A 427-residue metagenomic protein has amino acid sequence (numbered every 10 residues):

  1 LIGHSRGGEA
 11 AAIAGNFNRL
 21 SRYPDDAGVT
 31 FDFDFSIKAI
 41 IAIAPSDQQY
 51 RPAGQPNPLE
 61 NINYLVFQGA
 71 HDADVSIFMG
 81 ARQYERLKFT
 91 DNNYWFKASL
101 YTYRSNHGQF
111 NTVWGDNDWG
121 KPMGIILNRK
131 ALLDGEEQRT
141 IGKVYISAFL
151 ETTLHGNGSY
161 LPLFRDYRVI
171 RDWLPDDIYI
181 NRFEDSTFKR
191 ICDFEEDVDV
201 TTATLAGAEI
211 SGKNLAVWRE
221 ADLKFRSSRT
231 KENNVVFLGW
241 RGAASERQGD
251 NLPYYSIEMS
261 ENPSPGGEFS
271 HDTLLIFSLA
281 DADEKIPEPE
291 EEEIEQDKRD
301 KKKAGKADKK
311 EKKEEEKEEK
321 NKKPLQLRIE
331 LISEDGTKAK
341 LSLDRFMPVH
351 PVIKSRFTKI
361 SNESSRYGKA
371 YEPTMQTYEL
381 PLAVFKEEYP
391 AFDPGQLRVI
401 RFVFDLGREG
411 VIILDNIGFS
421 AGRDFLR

Functional and structural regions predicted by a protein language model:
L1-P58: Primarily recognizes the serine-hydrolase "nucleophile elbow" in alpha/beta-hydrolase and SGNH/GDSL folds
A11-G15, D26, R51-P56, V75-G80 (+5 more regions): Short, solvent-exposed loop/turn and secondary-structure capping segments
I41, L65-F67, A98-L100, C192 (+1 more regions): Hydrophobic/aromatic beta-strand patches that form the interior of the parallel beta-sheet core in alpha/beta enzyme
N57-E136: Active-site-adjacent alpha-helix of alpha/beta-hydrolase-fold enzymes
Y103-G108, V113-S264, S270-L275, D281 (+1 more regions): Alpha/beta-hydrolase-fold serine-hydrolase catalytic core, especially in secreted/extracellular enzymes
A243-D272, I276-Y389, D405-L426: Extracellular ligand-binding interfaces
P390-R401: Noncatalytic modules at the cell exterior or secretory-pathway interfaces, chiefly beta-strand-rich lectin/adhesion
